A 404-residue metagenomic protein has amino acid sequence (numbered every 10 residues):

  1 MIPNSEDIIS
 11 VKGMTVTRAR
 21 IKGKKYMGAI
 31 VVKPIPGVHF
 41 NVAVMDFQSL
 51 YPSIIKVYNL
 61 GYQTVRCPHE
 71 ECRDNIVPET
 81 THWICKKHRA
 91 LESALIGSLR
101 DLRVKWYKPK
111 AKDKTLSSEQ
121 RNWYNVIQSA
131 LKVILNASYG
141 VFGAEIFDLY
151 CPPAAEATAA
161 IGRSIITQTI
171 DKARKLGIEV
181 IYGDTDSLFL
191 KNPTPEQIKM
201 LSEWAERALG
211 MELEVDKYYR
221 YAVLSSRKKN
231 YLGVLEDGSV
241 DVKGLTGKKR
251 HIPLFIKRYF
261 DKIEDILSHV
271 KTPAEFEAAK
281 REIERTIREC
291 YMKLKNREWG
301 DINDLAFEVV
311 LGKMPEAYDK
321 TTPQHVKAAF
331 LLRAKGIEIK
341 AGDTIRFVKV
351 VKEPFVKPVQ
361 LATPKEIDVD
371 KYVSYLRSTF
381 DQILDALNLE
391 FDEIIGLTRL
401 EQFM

Functional and structural regions predicted by a protein language model:
M1-C67, R73, K114, S118-W123 (+5 more regions): DNA-dependent DNA polymerase catalytic subunits
V57-P109: Short, exposed interaction patches on small structured surface elements
K87-F147: Active-site cores of enzymes that catalyze phosphoryl transfer or operate on phosphate-rich substrates
V141-A160: Gly-rich Lys/Arg/Thr-decorated short loops/hinges at beta-loop-alpha junctions or inter-strand turns that position
